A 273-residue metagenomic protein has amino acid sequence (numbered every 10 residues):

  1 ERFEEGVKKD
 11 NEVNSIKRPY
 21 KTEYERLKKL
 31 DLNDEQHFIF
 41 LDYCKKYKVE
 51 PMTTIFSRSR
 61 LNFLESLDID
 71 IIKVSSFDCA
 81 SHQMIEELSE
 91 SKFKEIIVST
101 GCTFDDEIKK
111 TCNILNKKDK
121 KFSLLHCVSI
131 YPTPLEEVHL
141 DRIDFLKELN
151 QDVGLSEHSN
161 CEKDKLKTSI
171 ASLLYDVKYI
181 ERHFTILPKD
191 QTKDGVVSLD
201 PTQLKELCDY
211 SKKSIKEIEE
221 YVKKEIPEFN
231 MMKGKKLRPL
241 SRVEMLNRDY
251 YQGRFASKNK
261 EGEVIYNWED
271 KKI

Functional and structural regions predicted by a protein language model:
E1-I273: Catalytic cores and adjacent flexible loops of soluble metabolic enzymes that perform enolate/carbanion chemistry on
